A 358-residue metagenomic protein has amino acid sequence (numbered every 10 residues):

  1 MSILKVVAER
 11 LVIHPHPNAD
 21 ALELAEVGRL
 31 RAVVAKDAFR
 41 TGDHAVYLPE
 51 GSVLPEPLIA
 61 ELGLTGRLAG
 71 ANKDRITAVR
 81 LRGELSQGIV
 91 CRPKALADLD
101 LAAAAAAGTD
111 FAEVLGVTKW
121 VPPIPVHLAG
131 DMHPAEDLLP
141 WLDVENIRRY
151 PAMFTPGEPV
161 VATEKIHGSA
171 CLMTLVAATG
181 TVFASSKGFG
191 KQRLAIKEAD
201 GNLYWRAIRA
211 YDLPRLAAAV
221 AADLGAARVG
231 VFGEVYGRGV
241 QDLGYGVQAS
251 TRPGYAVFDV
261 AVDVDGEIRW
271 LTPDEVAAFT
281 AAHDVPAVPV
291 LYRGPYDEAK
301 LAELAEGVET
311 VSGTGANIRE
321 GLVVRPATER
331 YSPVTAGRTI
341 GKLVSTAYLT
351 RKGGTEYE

Functional and structural regions predicted by a protein language model:
M1-E358: Core nucleotide-handling region used for phosphoryl-transfer chemistry
